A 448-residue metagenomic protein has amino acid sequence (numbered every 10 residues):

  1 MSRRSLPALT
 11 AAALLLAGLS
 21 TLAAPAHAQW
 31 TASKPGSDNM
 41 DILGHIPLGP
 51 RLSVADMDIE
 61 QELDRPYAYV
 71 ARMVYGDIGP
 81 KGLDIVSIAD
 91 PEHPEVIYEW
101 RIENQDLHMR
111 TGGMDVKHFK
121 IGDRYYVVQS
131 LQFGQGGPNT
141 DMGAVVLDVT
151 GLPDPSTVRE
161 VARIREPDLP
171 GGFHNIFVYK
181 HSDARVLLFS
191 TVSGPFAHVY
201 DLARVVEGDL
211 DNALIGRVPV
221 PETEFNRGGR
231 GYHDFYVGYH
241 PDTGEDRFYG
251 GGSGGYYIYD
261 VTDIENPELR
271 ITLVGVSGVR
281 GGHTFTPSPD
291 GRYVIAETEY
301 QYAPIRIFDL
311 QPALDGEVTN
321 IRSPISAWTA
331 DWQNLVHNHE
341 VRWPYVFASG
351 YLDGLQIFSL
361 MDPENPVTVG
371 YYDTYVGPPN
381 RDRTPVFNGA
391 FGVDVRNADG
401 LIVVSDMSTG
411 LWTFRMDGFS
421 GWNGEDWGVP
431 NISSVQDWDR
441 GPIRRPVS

Functional and structural regions predicted by a protein language model:
M1-A11: Bacterial N-terminal signal peptides that target proteins for export
T10-T21: Bacterial N-terminal signal peptides
L22-S448: Feature marking well-ordered beta-strand scaffolds used for ligand recognition
